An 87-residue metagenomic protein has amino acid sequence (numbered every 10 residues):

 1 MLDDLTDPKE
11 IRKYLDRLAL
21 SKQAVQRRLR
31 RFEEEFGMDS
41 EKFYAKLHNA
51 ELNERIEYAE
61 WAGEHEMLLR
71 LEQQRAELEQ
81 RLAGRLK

Functional and structural regions predicted by a protein language model:
M1, A83-K87: Short acidic DE-rich linear segments
M1-R12, K46, A50: Short, charge-rich amphipathic alpha-helices with coiled-coil/heptad character
I11-V25, L29-F32, E64, L68-L71 (+1 more regions): Amphipathic alpha-helical coiled-coil segments
R31-R55: Short E/K-rich amphipathic alpha-helical oligomerization segments
Y58: Histidine-centered, metal-coordinating catalytic motifs and their short helical/loop contexts
